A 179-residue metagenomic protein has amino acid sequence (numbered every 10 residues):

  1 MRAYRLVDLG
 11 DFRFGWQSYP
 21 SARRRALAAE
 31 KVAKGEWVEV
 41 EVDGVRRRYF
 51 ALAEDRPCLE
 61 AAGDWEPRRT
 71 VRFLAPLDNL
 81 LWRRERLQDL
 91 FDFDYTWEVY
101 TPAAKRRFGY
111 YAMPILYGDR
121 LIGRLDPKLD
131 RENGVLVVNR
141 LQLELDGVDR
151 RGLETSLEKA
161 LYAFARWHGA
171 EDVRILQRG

Functional and structural regions predicted by a protein language model:
M1-G179: Long, charged, low-complexity, helical-prone intrinsically disordered regions
